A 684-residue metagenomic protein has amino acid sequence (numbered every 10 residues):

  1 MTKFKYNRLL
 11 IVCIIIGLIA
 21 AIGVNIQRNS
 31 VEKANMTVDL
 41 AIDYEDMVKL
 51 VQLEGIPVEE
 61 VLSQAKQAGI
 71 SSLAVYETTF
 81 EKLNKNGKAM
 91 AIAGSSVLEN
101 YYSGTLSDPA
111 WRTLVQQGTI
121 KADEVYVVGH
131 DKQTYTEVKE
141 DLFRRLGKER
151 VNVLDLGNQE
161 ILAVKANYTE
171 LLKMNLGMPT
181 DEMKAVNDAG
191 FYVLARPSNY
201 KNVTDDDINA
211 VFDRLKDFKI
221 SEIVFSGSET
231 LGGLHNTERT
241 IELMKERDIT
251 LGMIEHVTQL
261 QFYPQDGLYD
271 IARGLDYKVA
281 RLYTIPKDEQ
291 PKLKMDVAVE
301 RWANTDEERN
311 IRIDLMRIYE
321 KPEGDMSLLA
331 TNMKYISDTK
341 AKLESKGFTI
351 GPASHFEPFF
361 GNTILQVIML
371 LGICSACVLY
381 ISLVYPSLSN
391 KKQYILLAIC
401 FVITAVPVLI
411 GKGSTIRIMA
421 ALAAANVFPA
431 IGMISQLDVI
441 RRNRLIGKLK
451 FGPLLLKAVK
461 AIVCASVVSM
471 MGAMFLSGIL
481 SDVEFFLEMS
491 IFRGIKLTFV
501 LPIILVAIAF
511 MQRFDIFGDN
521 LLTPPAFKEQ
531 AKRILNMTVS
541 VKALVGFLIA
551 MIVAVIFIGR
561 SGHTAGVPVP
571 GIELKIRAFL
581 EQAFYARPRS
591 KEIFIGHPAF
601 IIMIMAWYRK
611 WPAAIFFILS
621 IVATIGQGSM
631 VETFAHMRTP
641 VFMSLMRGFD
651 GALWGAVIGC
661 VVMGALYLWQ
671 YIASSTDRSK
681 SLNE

Functional and structural regions predicted by a protein language model:
M1-T37, D46-V51, A65: Long, charged/polar, low-complexity intrinsically disordered N-terminal extensions that precede catalytic
T2-V24, L371-E684: Alpha-helical transmembrane segments of integral membrane proteins
V24-I26, G361-L371: Transmembrane alpha-helical segments and their cytosolic interface motifs in multi-pass membrane proteins
V31-T363: Soluble extramembrane regions of membrane proteins in the secretory/endomembrane system
